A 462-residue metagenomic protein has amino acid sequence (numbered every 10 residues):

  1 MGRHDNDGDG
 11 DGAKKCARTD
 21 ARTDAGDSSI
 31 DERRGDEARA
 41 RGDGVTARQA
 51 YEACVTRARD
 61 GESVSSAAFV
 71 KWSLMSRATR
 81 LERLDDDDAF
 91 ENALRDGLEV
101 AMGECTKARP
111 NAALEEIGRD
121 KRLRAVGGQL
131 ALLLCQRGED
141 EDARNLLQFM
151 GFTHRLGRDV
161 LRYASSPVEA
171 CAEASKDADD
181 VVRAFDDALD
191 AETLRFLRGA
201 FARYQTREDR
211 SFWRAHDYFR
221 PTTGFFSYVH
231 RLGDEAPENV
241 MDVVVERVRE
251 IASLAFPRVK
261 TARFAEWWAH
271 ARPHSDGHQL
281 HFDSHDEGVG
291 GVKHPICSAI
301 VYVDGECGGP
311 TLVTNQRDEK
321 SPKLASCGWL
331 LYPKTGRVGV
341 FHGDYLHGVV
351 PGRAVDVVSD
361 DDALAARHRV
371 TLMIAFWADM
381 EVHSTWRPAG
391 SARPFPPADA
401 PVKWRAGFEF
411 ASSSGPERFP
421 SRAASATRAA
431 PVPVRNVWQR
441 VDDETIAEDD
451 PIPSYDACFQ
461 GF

Functional and structural regions predicted by a protein language model:
A47, F90-A93, A143: Single-residue signature of alpha-solenoid repeat helices
A58-G61, A101-R109, M150-G157: Alpha-helical junction/boundary sensor with strong preference for TPR arrays
G151-T261, E266, S275-G277, G390-S391 (+4 more regions): Non-heme Fe(II)/2-oxoglutarate
D242, F256-F408, Y455-F462: Catalytic core of non-heme Fe(II) oxygenases with the double-stranded beta-helix
